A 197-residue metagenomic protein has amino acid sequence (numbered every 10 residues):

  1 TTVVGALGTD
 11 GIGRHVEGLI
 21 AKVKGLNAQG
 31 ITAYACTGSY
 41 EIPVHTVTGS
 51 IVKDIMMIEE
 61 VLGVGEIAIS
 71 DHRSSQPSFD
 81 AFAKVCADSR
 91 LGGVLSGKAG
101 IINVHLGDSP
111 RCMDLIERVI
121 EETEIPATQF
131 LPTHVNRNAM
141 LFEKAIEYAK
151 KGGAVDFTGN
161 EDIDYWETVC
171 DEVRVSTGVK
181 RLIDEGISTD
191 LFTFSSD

Functional and structural regions predicted by a protein language model:
T1, I12-H15, P77-A81, P126 (+2 more regions): General structural signal for secondary-structure boundaries
T1-H15, A21-P43, E59-H72, V94-G107 (+1 more regions): Divalent metal-dependent hydrolysis catalytic cores, especially in the metallo-beta-lactamase
I12-I20, V44, S74-C86, R111-L115 (+1 more regions): Active-site-adjacent beta->alpha loops and helix N-cap segments on the catalytic face of soluble alpha/beta enzymes
G18-A28, S50-K53, A81-D88, R118 (+2 more regions): Alpha-helical scaffolding segments of alpha/beta enzyme cores, especially the outer helices of TIM-barrel or partial
T46-T48: C-terminal domain-closing interface element
I51, M57-I58, D71-G93, S109-P110: Helix-rich catalytic cores of soluble enzyme domains
A87-L182, G186-S195: Active-site core of metal-dependent hydrolases
